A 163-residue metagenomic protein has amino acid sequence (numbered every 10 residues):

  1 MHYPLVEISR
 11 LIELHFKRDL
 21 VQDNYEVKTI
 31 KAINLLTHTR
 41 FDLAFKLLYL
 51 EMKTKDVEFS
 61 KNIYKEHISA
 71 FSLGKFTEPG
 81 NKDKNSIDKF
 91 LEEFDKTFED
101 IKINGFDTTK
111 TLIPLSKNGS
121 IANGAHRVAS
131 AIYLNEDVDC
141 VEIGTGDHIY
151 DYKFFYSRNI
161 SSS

Functional and structural regions predicted by a protein language model:
M1-K65, E78-G80, S86, E136-S163: Surface-exposed, charge/polar-rich loops and edge strands
S60, Y64-S120: Short alpha-helix boundary/capping and kink motifs at helix termini
K117-L134: A sequence-level detector for short glycine-anchored, His/Arg-bearing signature motifs that mark catalytic or binding
